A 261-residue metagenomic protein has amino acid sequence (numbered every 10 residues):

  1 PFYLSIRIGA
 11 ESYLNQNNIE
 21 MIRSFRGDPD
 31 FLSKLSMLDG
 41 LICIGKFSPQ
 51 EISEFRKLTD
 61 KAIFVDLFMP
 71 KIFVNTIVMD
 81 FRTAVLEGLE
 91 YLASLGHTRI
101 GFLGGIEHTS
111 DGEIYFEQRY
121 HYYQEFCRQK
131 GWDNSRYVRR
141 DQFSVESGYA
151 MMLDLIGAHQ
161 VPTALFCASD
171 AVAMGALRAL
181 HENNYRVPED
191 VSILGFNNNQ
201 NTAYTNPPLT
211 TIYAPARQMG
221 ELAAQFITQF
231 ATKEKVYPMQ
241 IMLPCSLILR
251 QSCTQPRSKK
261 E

Functional and structural regions predicted by a protein language model:
S5-I22, G40, R56-F64, F68-E261: Bacterial carbohydrate/catabolite-sensing allosteric modules
S12-S48: Central regulatory/effector-binding core of bacterial HTH transcription factors
D28-F31, Q50-E51, S147, M151: Short acidic active-site motifs
G45-I52, D170: Ligand-binding clamshell of periplasmic/extracellular solute-binding protein-like
